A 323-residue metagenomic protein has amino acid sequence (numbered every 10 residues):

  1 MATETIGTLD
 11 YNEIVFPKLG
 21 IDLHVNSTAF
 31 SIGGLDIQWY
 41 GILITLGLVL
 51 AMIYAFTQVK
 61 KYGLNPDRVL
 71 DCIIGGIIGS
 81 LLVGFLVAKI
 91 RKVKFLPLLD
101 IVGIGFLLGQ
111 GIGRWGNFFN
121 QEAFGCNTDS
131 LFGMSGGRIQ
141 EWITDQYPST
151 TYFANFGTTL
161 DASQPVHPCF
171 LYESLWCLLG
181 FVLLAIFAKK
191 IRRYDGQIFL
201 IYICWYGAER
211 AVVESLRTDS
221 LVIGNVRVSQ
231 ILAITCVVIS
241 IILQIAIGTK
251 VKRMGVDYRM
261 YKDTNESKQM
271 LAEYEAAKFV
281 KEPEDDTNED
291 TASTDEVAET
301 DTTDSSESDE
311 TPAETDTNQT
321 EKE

Functional and structural regions predicted by a protein language model:
M1-T302, E314-E323: A feature for loop-to-transmembrane-helix boundaries and adjacent hydrophobic helices in multi-pass integral membrane
